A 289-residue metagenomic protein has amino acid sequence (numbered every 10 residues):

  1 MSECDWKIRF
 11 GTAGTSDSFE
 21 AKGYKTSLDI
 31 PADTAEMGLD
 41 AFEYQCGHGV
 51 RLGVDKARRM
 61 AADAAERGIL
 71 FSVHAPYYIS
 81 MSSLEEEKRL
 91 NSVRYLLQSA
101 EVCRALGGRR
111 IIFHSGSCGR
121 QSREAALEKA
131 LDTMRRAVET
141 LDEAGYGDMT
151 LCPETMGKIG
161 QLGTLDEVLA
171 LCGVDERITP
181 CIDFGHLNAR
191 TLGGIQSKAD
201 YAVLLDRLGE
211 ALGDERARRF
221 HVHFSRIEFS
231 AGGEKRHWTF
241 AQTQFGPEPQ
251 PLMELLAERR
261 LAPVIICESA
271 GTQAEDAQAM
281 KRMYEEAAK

Functional and structural regions predicted by a protein language model:
M1-Q98: N-terminal pre-domain/capping segments
E3-I8, L169, V174-F184, N188-K289: Histidine-acidic metal/acid-base catalytic patches
I8-D17, F42-Y44, F71-A75, I111-F113 (+4 more regions): Hydrophobic faces of well-ordered beta-strands that scaffold small-molecule active sites in alpha/beta enzyme cores
A13-D17, Q45-G49, P76-S80, G116-C118 (+4 more regions): Active-site beta-loop-alpha junctions enriched in small/polar residues
K22-D29, L52-R59, L84-Y95, Q121-T133 (+3 more regions): Alpha-helix N-cap and loop-to-helix initiation/capping positions
P31, G53-R67, L97-R104, T164-R177 (+1 more regions): Short amphipathic alpha-helices and their capping/turn segments at secondary-structure boundaries
R58-P76, L131-D142, V174-D175, D206-R207 (+1 more regions): Alpha-helix-loop-beta-strand connector modules within alpha/beta enzyme cores
A65-E66, S82-I182, A189: Active-site acidic/histidine proton-transfer and metal-coordination neighborhood in alpha/beta enzyme cores
